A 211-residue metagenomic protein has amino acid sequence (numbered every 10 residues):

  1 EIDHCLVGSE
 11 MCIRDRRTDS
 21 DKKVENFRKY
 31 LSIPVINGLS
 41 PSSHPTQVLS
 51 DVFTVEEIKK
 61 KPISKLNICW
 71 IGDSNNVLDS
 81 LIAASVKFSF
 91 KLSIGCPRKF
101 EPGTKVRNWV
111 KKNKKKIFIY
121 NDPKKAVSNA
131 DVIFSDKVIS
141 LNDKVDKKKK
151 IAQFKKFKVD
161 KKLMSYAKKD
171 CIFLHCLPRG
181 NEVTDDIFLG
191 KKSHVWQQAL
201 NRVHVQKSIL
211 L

Functional and structural regions predicted by a protein language model:
E1-G8, I13: Single conserved hydrophobic/aromatic residue that forms the stacking wall/gate of nucleotide- or nucleobase-binding
D15-A84, H175: Anion-binding alpha/beta catalytic cores of soluble intermediary-metabolism enzymes, centered on
P34-L39, L92-I94, H194-Q197: Short hydrophobic/aromatic-enriched beta-strand-loop microsegments
L39-H44, P97-F100, Q198-R202: Short, acidic/turn-prone active-site loops that include or flank metal/cofactor- and phosphate-binding residues
H44-S50, P102-V106, A130, H204-S208: Short, charged, surface-exposed secondary-structure boundary motifs
E57-D136: Glycine-rich phosphate/diphosphate-binding loop of Rossmann-like nucleotide-binding domains
K111-I187, K192: Rossmann-like adenosine-cofactor binding region
L189-L211: C-terminal helix-to-coil terminal segments
